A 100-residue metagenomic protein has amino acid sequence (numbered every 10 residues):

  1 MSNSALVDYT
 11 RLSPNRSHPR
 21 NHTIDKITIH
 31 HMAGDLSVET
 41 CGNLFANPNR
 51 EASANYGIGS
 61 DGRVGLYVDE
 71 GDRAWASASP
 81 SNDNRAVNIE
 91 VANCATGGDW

Functional and structural regions predicted by a protein language model:
M1-D83: N-terminal catalytic cores of peptidoglycan-degrading enzymes
N49-A52, R85-W100: Long, well-ordered alpha-helical scaffolding segments within enzyme catalytic domains, especially pronounced
